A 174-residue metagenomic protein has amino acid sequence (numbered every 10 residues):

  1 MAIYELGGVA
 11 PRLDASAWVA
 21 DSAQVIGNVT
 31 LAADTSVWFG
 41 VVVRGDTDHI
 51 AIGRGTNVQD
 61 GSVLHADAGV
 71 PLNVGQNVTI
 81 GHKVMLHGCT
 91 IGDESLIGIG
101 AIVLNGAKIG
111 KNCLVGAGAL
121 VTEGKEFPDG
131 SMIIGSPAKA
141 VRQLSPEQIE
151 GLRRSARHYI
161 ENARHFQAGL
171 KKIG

Functional and structural regions predicted by a protein language model:
M1-L13, W18, D46-H49, R54 (+4 more regions): Glycine-rich hexapeptide-repeat left-handed beta-helix
A23: Compact, Lys/Arg-rich rRNA/RNP-binding cores from ribosome-related proteins
I26-A32: N-terminal glycine-rich anion-binding loops that anchor highly charged ligand groups
D34-T35, I52: Short Gly/aromatic-enriched secondary-structure transition segments
